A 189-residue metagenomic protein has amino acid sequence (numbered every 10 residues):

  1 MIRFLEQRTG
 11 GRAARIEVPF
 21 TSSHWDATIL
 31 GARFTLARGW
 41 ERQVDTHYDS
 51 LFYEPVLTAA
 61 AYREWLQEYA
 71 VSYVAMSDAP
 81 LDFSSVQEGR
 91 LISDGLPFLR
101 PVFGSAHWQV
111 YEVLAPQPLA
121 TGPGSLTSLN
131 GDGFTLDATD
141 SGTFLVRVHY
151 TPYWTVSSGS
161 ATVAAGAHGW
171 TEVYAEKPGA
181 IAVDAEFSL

Functional and structural regions predicted by a protein language model:
M1-A161, H168-L189: Extracytoplasmic
